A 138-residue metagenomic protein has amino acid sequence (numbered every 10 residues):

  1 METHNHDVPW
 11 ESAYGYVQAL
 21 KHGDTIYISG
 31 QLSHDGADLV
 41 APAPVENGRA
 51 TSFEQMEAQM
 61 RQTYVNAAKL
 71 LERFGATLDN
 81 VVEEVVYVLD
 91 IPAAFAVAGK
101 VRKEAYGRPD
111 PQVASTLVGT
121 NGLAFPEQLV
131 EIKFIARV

Functional and structural regions predicted by a protein language model:
M1-V65, K69-V82, V88-V138: N-terminal presequence-like segments and the immediate start of the first folded domain
